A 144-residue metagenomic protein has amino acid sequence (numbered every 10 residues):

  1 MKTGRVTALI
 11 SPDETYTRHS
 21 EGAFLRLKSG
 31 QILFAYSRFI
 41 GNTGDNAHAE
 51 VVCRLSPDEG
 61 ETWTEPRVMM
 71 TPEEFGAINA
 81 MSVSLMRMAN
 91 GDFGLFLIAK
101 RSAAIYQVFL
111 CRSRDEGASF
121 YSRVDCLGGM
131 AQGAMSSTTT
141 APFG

Functional and structural regions predicted by a protein language model:
M1-G144: Asp-box/BNR beta-propeller blade signature and adjacent active/binding-site loops in extracellular glycan-interacting
